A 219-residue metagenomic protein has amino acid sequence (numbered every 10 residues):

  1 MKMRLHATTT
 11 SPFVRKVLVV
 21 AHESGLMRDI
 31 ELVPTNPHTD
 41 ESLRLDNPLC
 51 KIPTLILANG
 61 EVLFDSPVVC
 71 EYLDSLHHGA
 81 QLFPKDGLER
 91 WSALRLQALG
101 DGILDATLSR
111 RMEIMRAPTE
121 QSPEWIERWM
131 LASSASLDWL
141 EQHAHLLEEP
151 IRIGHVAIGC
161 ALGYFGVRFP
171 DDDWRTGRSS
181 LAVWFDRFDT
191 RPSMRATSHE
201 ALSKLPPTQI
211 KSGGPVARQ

Functional and structural regions predicted by a protein language model:
M1-P123: GST-like domain detector, emphasizing the conserved glutathione-binding G-site in the N-terminal thioredoxin-like
L45, K51, P84-K85, I153 (+3 more regions): Generic structural "secondary-structure junction" signal
C70, D74, L94-Q97, L137 (+2 more regions): Non-transmembrane alpha-helical segments in soluble domains of secreted/periplasmic/extracellular proteins
A80-K85, A106, E149, W174 (+1 more regions): Short, hydrophobic secondary-structure boundary micro-motifs
G100-D186: GST-like fold's C-terminal all-alpha helical module
R175-Q219: Long hydrophobic alpha-helical segments typical of transmembrane helices together with their membrane-interfacial
